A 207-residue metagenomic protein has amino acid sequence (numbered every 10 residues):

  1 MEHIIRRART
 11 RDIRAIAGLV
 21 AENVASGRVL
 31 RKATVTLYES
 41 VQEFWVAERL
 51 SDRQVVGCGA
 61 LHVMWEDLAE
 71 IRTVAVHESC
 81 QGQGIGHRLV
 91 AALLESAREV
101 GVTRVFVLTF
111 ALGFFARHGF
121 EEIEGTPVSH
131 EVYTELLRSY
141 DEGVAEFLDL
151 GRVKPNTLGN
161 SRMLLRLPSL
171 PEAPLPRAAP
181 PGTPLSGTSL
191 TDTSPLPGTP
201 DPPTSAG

Functional and structural regions predicted by a protein language model:
M1-R31, E48-R49, Q54, G159-G182 (+1 more regions): Short amphipathic alpha-helix that is part of the acyltransferase structural core
D12, D67, F110-A111: A generic "binding-loop/recognition-motif" signal
R31-L50, G57-V76: A conserved beta-strand-loop-helix scaffold within acyl/acetyltransferase catalytic domains
Q54, H77-R88, V100: Conserved glycine-rich acetyl-CoA-binding loop
G82-E95, F106-V107: Conserved acetyl-CoA-binding loop-helix of GNAT-fold acetyltransferases
E99, T103, T109-S139: Conserved active-site alpha-helix within GNAT-family acetyltransferase domains
L136-P155: Surface-exposed acidic, glycine/proline-enriched linker/cap segments that occur as 15-30-residue helix-coil
